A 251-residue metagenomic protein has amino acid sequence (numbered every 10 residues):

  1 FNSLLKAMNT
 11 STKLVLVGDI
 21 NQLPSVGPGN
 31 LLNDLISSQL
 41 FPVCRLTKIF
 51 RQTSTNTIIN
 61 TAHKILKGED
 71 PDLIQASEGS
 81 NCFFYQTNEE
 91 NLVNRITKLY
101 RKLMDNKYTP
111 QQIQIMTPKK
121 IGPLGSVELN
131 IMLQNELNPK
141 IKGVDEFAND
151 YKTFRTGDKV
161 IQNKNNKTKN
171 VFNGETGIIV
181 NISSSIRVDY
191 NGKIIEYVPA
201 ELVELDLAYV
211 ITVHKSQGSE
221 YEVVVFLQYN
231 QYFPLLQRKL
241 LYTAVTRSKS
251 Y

Functional and structural regions predicted by a protein language model:
F1-Y251: Conserved ATP-binding/catalytic motifs of P-loop helicase motor domains
